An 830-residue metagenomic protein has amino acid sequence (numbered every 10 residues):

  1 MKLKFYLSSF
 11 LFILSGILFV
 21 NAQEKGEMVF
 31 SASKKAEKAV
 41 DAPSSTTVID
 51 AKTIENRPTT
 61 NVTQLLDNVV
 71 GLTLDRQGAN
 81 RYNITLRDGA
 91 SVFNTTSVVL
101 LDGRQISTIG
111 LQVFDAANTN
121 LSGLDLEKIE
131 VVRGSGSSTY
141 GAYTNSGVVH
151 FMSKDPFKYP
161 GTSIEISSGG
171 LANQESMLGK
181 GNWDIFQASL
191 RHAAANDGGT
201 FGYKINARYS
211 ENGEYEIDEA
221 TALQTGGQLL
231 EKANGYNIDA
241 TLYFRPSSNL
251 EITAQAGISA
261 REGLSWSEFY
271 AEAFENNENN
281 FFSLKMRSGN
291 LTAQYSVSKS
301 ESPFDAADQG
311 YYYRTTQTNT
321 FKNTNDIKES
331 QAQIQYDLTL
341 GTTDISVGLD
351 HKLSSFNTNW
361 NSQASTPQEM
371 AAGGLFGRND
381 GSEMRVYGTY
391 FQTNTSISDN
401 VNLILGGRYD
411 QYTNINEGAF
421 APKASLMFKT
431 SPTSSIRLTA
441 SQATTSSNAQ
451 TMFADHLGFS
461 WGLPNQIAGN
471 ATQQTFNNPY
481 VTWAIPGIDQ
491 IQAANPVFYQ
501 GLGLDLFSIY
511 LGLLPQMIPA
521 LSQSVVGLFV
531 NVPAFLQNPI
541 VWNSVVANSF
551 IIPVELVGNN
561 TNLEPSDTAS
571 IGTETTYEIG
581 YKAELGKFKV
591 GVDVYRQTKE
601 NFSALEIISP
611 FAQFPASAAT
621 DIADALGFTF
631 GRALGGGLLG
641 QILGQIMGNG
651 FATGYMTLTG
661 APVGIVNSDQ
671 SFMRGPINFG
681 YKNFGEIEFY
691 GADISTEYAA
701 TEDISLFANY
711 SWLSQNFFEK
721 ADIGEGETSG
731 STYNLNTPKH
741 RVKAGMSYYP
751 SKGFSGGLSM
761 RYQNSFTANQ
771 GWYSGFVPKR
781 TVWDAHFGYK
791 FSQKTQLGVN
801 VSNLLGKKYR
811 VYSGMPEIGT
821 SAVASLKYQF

Functional and structural regions predicted by a protein language model:
Y6-S8, A193-F201, R208, Y698 (+3 more regions): Conserved C-terminal beta-signal and adjacent last beta-strands/turns of outer-membrane beta-barrel proteins
G26-R57, N80-N83: N-terminal periplasmic "start-of-domain" segments of outer-membrane beta-barrel proteins
K38, T63-Q105: Extracytoplasmic beta-strand/coil segments of soluble accessory domains associated with Gram-negative outer-membrane
R104-R133: Short acidic/polar hinge/loop motifs at secondary-structure boundaries that mediate gating or recognition
K158-P160, E165-E275: Periplasmic-side early beta-strands and strand-to-turn transitions of outer-membrane beta-barrels
E165, S396-N400, E584-K589, V594-K599 (+3 more regions): Gram-negative outer-membrane beta-barrel transporters
Q224-I345, L349-S354: Outer-membrane beta-barrel domain signature, strongest for Gram-negative TonB-dependent receptors and also present
Q294-S296, S302-F304, A471-I677: Membrane-embedded beta-barrel scaffold of Gram-negative outer-membrane proteins
